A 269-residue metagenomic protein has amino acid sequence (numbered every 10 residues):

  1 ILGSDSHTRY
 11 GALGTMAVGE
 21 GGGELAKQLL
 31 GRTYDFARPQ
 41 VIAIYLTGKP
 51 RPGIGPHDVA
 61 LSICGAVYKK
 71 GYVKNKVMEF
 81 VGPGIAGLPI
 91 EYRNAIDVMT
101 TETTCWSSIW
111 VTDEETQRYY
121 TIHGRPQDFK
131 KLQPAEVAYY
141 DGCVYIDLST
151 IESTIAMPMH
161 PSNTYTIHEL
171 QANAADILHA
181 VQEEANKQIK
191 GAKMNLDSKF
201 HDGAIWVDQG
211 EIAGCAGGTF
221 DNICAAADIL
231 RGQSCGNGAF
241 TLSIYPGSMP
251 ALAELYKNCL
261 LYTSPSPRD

Functional and structural regions predicted by a protein language model:
I1, T103-G236, I244-L261: Accessory "access/gating" subregions that flank catalytic or transport cores
S6-Y120: Mobile "lid/hinge" segments at catalytic clefts and subdomain interfaces of large enzymes
T8, T150, D269: Short, glycine/acidic-enriched loop or turn micro-motifs at the edges of active sites
Y45, E79, A239-S248: Short internal beta-strands
I63-Y72, A226-G238: Short, composition-biased local secondary-structure segments
Y262-D269: Conserved small/polar residues in nucleotide/adenosyl-binding loops
